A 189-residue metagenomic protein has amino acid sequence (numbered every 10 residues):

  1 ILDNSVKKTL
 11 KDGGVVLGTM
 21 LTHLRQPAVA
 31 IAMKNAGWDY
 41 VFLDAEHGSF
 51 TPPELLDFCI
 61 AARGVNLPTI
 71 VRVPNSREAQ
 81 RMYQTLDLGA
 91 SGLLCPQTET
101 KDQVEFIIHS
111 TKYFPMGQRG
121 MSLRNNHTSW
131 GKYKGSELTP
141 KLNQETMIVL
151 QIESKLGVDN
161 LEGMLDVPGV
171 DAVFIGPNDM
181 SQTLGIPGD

Functional and structural regions predicted by a protein language model:
I1-M20, W130-Q144: N-terminal amphipathic alpha-helix/helix-capping segment at the start of soluble metabolic enzymes
L10-P27, I70-S76, T146-D159: Active-site mouth loops of central-metabolism enzymes
D12-L17, W38-D39, R63-T69, G89-S91 (+2 more regions): Short, well-ordered coil/turn segments that N-cap beta-strands
T19, M33, D44, L93 (+3 more regions): Conserved, mostly hydrophobic/aromatic
V29-A30, K34-D57, P177-D189: Glycine-rich, proline-tolerant flexible connector loops at the mouths of alpha/beta enzymes
L43-E46, V73, C95-T98: Short beta->alpha connector loops at strand-helix junctions that form conserved, small/polar/Pro-enriched
P52-A79, Y83-D87, H109-G117, P140-Q144: Alpha-helix-loop-beta-strand connector modules within alpha/beta enzyme cores
Q80, A90-P168, Q182: Conserved anion-binding
